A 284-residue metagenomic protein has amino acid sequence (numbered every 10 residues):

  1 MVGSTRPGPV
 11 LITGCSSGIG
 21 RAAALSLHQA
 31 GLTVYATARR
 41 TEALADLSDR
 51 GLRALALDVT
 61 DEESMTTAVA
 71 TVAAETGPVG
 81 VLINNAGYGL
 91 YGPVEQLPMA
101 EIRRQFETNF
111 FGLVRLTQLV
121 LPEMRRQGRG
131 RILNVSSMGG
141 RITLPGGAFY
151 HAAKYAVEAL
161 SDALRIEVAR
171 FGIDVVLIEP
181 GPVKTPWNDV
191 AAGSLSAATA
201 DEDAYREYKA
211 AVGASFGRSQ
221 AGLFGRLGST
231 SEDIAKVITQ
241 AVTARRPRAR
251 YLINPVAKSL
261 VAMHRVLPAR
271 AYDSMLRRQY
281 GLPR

Functional and structural regions predicted by a protein language model:
S16-S17: Conserved glycine-rich cofactor-binding loop
L57-T67, M99-A100: The beta1-alpha1 cofactor-binding region of Rossmann-like NAD(H)/NADP(H)-dependent oxidoreductases
T71-N84, L90: A glycine-rich helix->loop->beta "capping" turn within Rossmann-like NAD(P)(H)-dependent oxidoreductase domains
P93-V94, E101-R103: Substrate-binding pocket helix/loop in short-chain dehydrogenase/reductase
T117, A153-A156: Active-site helix of classical SDR
S137: Residue(s) in the substrate-gating loop at a strand-loop-helix junction that position the organic substrate next
R170-L223: C-terminal beta-strand-loop-alpha-helix "lid" module of Rossmann-like NAD(P)-dependent dehydrogenases
